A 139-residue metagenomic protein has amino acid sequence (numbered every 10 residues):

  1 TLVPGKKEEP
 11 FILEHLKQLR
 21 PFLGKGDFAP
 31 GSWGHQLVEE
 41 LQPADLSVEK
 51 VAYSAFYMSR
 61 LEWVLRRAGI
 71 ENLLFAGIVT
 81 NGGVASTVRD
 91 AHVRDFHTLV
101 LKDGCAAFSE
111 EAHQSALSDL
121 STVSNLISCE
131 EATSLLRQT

Functional and structural regions predicted by a protein language model:
T1-I70: Active-site alpha/beta core segments
K6-K7, G82, F108, L136: Generic structural signal for helix capping and beta-alpha/helix-loop junctions
S47, E71, H97, L126: Residue-level detector of anion-binding/catalytic polar loops
V48, S124-T139: A charged, well-structured terminal subsegment
L74-I78, D95-E110: A short glycine-rich beta-strand->turn/loop micro-motif centered on a GG-aromatic cluster
A107-T122: Active-site-proximal loop->helix
